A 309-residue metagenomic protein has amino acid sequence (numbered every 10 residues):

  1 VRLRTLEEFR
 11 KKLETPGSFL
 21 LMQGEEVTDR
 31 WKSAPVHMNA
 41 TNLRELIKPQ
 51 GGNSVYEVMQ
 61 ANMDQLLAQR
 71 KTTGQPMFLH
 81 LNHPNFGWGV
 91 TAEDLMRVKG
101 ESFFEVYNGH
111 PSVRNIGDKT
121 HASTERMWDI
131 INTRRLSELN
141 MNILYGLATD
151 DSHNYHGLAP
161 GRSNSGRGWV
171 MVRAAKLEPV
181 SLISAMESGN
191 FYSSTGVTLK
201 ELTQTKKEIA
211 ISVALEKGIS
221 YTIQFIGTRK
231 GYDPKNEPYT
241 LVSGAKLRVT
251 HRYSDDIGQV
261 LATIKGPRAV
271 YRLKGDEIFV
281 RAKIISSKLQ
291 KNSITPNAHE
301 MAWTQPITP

Functional and structural regions predicted by a protein language model:
V1-E93, R97-K99, S112-R114, K119-R126 (+5 more regions): A metal-dependent hydrolase metal-coordination microenvironment
L21-Q23, N108, E237-Y239: A generic structural motif
D94-V113, S165-S181: Structural recognition of alpha->loop->beta junctions
I130: An active-site-proximal "capping" alpha-helix that borders the catalytic cofactor pocket
R135-Y145, D150-P309: C-terminal functional module detector
